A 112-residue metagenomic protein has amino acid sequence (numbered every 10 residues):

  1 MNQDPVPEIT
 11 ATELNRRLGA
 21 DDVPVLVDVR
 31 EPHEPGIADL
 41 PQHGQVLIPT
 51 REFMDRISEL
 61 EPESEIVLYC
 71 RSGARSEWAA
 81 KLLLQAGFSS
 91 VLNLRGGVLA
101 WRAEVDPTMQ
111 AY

Functional and structural regions predicted by a protein language model:
M1-P24, E31-E65, A74-Y112: Rhodanese-like catalytic fold shared by cysteine-dependent sulfurtransferases and DSP/PTP-type phosphatases
L68-C70: Short, surface-exposed ligand- or partner-binding patches at beta-edge/loop junctions that are enriched in aromatics
